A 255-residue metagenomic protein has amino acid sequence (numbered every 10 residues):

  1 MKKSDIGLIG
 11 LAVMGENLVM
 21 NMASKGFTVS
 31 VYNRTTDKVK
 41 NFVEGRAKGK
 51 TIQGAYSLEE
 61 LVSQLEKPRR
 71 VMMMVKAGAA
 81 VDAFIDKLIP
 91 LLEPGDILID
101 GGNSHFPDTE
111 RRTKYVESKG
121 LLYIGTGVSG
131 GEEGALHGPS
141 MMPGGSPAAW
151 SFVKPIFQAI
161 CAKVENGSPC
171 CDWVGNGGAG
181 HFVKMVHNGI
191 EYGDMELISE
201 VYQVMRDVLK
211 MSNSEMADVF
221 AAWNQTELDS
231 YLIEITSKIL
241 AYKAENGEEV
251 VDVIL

Functional and structural regions predicted by a protein language model:
M1-R69, L91-G95, E132-A135: NAD(P)+-binding Rossmann beta1-loop-alpha1 motif at the extreme N-terminus of oxidoreductases
I9, Y32, A55, M74 (+3 more regions): Structural motif
G10, E215-A222: Beta-strand segments within the central parallel beta-sheet cores of soluble alpha/beta enzyme folds
A23, K40-A47, I89, E110-E117 (+2 more regions): Class I S-adenosyl-L-methionine
G26, S30, G49, M72-A79 (+4 more regions): Alpha-helix capping and helix-loop boundary segments enriched in small/acidic/polar residues
L58-Y123: Rossmann-fold NAD(P) dinucleotide-binding segment
V81-F84, H105-A217, T226-E248: Rossmann-fold dinucleotide-binding core
G247-L255: Short, intrinsically disordered, charge-balanced linker/junction segments flanking boundaries in proteins
